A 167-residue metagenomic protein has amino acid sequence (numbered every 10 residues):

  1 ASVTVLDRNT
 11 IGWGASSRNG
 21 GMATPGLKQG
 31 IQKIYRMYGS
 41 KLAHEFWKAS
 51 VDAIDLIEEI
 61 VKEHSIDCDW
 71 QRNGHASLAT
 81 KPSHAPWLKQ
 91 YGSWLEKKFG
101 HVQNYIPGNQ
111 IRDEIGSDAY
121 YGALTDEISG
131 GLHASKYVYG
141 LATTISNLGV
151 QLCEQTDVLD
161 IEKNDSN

Functional and structural regions predicted by a protein language model:
S2-R18: Glycine-rich FAD pyrophosphate-binding loop
V5-D7, T24, E154: Hydrophobic residues in well-ordered beta-strands that form the structural core
S17-Q32: Short coil-to-beta-strand
R18-G21, S93, N167: Short, glycine/charged-enriched secondary-structure capping and boundary segments
I34-T144: Rossmann-like flavin
I106-S117, Q151-N167: A conserved short coil-to-beta-strand element within the FAD-binding core of flavoproteins
T125-S129, A142, S146-K163: Phosphate-binding active sites in nucleotide-utilizing proteins
